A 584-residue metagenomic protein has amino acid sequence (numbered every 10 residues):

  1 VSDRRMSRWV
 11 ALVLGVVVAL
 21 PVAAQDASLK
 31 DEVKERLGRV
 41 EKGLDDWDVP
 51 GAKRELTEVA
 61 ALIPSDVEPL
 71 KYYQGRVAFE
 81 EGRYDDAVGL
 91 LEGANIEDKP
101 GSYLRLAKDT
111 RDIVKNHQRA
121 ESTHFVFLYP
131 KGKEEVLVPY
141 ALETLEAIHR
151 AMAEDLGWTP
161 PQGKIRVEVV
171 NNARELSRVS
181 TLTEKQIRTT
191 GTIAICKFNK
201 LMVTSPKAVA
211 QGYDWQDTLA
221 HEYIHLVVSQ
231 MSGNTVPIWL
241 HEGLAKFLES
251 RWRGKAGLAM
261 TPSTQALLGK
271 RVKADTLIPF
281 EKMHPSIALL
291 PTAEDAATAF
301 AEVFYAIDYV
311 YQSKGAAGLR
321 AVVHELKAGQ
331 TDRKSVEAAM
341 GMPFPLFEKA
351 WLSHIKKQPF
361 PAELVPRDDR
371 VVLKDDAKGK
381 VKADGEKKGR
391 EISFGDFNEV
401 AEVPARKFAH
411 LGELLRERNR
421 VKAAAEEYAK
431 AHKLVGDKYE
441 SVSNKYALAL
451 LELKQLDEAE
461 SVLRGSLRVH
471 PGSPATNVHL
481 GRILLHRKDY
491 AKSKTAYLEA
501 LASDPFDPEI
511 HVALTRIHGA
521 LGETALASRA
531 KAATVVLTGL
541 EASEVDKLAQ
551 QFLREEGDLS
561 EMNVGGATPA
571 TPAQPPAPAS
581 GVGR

Functional and structural regions predicted by a protein language model:
V1-V10: Bacterial N-terminal signal peptides that target proteins for export
A11-A19: Bacterial N-terminal signal peptides
L20-A24: Sec/Tat signal peptide C-region and signal peptidase I cleavage site
Q25-R36, E41-E58, G89-G93, E294-A297 (+6 more regions): Beta/coil-rich, acidic/histidine-enriched accessory regions frequently appended to metallopeptidases
S28-R111, E509, A513-A520: Alpha-helical protein-protein interaction scaffolds
K53, E80, D85, A259-A293 (+1 more regions): Amphipathic alpha-helical substructures
V77, A94, T110-V114, L226 (+6 more regions): TPR/TPR-like alpha-solenoid repeats
N116-I238, L248-G257, G269-E281, P285-A293 (+2 more regions): Juxtacatalytic substrate-recognition/specificity segment
